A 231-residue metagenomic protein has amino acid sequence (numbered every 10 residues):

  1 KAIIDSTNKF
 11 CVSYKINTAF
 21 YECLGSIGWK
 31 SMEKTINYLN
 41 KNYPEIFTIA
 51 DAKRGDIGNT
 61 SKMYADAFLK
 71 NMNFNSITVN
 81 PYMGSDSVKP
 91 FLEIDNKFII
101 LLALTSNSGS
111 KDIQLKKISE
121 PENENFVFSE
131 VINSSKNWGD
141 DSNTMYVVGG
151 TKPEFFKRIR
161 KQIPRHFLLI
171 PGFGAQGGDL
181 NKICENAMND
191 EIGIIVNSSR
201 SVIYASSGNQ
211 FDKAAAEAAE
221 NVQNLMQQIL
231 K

Functional and structural regions predicted by a protein language model:
K1-F47, N123, N143, Q210-K231: Conserved N-terminal beta1-alpha1 strand-loop-helix module at the mouth
I3, S31-T35, Y64, F68 (+6 more regions): A general structural detector for well-ordered alpha-helical segments in enzyme core domains, enriched
A19-Y21, K53-I57, Y82, L104-S106 (+3 more regions): Active-site beta-loop-alpha junctions enriched in small/polar residues
C23-K41, I57-S61, P81-N96, T151-K161 (+1 more regions): Active-site-adjacent beta->alpha loops and helix N-cap segments on the catalytic face of soluble alpha/beta enzymes
K41-I46, W138-D141, Q162-R165, M188-D190: Short helix-capping segments at alpha-helix termini
T48, D56-V147, R165: Conserved anion-binding
G150-N197, S201: A C-terminal functional module that forms or caps the active site or interfaces directly with catalytic machinery
